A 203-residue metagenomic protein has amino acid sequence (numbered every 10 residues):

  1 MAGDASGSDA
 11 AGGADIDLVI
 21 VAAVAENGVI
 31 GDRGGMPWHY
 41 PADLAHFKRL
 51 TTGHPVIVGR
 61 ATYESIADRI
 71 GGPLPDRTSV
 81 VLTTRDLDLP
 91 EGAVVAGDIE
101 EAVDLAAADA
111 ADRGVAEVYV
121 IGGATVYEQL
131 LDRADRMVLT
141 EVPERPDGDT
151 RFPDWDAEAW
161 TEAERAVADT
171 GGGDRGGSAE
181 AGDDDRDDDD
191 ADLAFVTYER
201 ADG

Functional and structural regions predicted by a protein language model:
M1-D15, S178: Terminal disorder- and signal-encoded targeting elements
L18-I20: Hydrophobic targeting segments
A23-I30, G34-K48, P55, R60-V80 (+2 more regions): Flexible, gly/pro- and Lys/Arg-enriched active-site loops
